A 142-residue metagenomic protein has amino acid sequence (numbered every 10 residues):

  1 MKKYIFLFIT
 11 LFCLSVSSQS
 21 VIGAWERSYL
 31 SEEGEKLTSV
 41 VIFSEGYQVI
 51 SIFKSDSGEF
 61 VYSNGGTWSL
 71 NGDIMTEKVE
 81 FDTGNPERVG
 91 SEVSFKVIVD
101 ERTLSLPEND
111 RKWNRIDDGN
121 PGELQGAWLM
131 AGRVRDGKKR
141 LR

Functional and structural regions predicted by a protein language model:
Y4-L14: Sec-dependent N-terminal signal peptides
V16-S63, T76-R142: Lipid interaction determinants
N71-M75: Short, conserved beta-turn/loop elements at beta-strand boundaries and strand-helix junctions
